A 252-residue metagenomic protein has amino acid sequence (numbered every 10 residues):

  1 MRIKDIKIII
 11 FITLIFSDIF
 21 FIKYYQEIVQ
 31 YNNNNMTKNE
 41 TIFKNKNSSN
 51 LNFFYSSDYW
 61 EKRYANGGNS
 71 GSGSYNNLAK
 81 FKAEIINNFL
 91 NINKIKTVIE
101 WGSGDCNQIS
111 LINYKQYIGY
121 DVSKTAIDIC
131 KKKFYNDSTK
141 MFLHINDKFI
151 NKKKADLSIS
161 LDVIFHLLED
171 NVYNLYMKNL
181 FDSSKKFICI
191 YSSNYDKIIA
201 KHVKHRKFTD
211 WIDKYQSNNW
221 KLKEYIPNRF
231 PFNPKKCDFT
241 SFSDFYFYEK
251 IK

Functional and structural regions predicted by a protein language model:
M1-F11: N-terminal Sec-pathway targeting helices
I9-I19: Hydrophobic membrane-insertion alpha-helices, especially the h-region of bacterial N-terminal signal peptides
D18-Q30: Membrane-interface motif at the C-terminal end of an N-terminal transmembrane signal
I28-K153, D170-N179, S183, F187-K252: Class I (Rossmann-like) S-adenosyl-L-methionine-dependent methyltransferase catalytic domain, capturing the SAM-binding
L157-N171: A short SAM/SAH-binding and catalytic strip from SAM-dependent methyltransferases
